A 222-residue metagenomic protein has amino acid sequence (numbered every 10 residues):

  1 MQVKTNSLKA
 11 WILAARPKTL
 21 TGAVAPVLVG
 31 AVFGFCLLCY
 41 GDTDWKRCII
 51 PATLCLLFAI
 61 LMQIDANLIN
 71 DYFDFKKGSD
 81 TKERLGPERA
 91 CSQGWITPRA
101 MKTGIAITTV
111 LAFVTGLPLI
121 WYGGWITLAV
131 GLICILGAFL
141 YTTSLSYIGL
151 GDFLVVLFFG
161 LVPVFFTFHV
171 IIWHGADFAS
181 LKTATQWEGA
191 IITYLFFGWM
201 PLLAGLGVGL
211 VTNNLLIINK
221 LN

Functional and structural regions predicted by a protein language model:
M1-L54, F58, M62, I148-G151: Topogenic membrane-insertion module of multi-pass membrane proteins
I12, L20-V24, I49-L57, K102-A106 (+3 more regions): Hydrophobic alpha-helical transmembrane segments
L20, V24-L28, V32, L61 (+13 more regions): Residues within alpha-helical transmembrane segments of multi-pass membrane proteins, especially transporters, ion
G41-I69, L128-F139, I191-L216: Membrane-embedded alpha-helical segments that form the functional core of polytopic membrane enzymes, especially those
M62-T109: Aspartate-rich (DDxxD/NDxxD/DxxxD) Mg2+/diphosphate-binding motifs and their adjoining helix-loop segments
F73-D80, S146-F153, N222: Short, non-helical or kinked segments that cap or interrupt transmembrane helices
R89-G175: Intramembrane alpha-helical segments
V156-L221: Functional transmembrane core segments of multi-pass inner-membrane proteins
